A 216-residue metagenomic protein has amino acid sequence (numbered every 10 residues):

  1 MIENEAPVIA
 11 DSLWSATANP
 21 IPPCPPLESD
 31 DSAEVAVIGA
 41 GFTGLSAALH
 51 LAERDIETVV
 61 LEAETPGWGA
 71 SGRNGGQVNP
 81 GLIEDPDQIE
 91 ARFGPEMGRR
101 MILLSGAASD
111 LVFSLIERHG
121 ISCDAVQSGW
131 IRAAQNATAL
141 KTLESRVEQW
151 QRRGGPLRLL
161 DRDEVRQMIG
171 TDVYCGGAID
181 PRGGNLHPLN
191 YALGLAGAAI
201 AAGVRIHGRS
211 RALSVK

Functional and structural regions predicted by a protein language model:
M1-V35, E53: Extreme N-terminal leader/targeting segments of oxidoreductases
D31-V60: N-terminal Rossmann-like FAD-binding beta1-loop-alpha1 element of flavoenzymes
G81-R162: Dinucleotide-binding Rossmann-like beta1-alpha1 core, especially the glycine-rich loop that anchors the ADP
K141-R153, D172-K216: Helical element adjacent to the flavin cofactor pocket in flavoenzyme catalytic cores
